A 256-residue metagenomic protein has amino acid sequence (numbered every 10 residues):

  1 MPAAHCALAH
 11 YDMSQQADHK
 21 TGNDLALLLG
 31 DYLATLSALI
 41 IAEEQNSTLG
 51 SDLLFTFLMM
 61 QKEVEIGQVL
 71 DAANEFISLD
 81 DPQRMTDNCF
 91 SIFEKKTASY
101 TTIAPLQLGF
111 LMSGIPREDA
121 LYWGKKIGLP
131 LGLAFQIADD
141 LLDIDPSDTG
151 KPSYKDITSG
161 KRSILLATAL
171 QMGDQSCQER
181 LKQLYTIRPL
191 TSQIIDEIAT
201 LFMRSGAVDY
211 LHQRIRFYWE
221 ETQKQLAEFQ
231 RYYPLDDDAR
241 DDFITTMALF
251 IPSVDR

Functional and structural regions predicted by a protein language model:
M1-R256: All-alpha prenyltransferase/terpene-synthase fold signal
